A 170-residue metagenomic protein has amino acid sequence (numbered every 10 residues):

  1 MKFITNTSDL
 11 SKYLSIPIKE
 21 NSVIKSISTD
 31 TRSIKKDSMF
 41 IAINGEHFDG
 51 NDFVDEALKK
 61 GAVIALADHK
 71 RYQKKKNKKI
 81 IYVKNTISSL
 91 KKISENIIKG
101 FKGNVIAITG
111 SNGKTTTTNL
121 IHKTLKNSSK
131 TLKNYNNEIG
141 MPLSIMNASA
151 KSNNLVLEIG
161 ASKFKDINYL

Functional and structural regions predicted by a protein language model:
M1-K92: N-terminal leader/targeting and accessory segments in enzymes
S8-S11, S88-L170: Phosphate-binding loop of NTP-binding sites
